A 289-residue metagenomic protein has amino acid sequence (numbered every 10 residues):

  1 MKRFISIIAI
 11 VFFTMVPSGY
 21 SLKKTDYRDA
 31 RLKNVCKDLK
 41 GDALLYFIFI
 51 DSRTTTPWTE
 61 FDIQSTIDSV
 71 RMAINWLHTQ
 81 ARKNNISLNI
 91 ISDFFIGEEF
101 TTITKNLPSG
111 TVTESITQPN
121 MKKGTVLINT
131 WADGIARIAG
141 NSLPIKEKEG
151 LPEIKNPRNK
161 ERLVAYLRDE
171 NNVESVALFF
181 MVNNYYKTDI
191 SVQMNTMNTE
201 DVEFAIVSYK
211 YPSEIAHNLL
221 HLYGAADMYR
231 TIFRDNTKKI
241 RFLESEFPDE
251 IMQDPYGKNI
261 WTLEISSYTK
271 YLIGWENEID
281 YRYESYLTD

Functional and structural regions predicted by a protein language model:
I5-S18: Hydrophobic h-region of N-terminal signal peptides that target proteins for export in Gram-negative bacteria
L22-C36, M228-D289: Replace "(M1/M4/M9/M12/WLM)" with "(e.g., M1/M4/M8/M9/M12/M26/WLM)" and add "not limited to" to clarify scope
L22-E170: Propeptide-to-catalytic entry region of secreted or membrane-anchored zinc metalloproteases
D42-Y46, N172-L178, E200-E203, P248: Loop/turn elements at helix/coil->beta-strand transitions in domains of secreted/extracellular proteins
S52-T55, N183-T188, Y209-S213, G257-N259: Solvent-exposed loop/turn segments at secondary-structure junctions within structured extracellular/periplasmic domains
L151-T196: Auxiliary, metal-adjacent structural segments of Zn-dependent hydrolase domains
N198-A216: Short pre-active-site segment immediately N-terminal to the catalytic Zn-binding motif
P212-M228: Active-site recognition of the HExxH zinc-binding catalytic motif
